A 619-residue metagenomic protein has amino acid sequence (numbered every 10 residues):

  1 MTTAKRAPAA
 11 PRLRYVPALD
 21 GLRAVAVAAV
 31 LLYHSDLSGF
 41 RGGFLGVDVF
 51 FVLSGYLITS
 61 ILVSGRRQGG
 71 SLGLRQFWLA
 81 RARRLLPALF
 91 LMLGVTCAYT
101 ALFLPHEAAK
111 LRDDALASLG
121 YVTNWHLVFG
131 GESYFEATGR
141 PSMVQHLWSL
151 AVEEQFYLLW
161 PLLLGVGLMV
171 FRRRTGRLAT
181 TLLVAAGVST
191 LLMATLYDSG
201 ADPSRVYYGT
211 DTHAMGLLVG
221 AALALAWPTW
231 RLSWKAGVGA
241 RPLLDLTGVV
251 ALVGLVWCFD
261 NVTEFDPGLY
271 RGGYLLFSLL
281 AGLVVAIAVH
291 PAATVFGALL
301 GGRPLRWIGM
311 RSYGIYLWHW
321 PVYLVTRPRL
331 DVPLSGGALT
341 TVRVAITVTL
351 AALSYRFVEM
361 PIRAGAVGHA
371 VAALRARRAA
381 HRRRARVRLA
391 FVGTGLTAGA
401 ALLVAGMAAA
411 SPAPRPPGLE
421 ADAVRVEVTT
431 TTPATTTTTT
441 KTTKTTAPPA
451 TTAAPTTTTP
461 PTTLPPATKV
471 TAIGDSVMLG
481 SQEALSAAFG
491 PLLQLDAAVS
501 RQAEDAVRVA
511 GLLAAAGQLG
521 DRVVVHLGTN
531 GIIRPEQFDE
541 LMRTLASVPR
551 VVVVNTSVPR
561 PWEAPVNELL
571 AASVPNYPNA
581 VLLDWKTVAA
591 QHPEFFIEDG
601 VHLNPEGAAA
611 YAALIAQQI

Functional and structural regions predicted by a protein language model:
T2-A373: Membrane-interface helix/loop caps of multi-pass membrane proteins
V47, G474, V525, L583: Active-site flanking residues adjacent to catalytic metal/cofactor-binding acidic residues
V52, I473-G474, H526, V554: Short hydrophobic segments within beta-strands
G120, T471-I473, V552-V554, V581-L583: Hydrophobic/aromatic beta-strand patches that form the interior of the parallel beta-sheet core in alpha/beta enzyme
Y197, A222, D331-L334, V348-T349 (+9 more regions): Extracellular/periplasmic envelope-modification machinery, especially enzymes that add or remove acyl/ester groups on
G302, V548, S573-Y577: Acidic-histidine catalytic/liganding microenvironments
D521-V524, R550: Structural motif
D539-E568: Active-site segments of SGNH/GDSL-like serine hydrolases that catalyze O-acetyl group transfer/hydrolysis on lipids
